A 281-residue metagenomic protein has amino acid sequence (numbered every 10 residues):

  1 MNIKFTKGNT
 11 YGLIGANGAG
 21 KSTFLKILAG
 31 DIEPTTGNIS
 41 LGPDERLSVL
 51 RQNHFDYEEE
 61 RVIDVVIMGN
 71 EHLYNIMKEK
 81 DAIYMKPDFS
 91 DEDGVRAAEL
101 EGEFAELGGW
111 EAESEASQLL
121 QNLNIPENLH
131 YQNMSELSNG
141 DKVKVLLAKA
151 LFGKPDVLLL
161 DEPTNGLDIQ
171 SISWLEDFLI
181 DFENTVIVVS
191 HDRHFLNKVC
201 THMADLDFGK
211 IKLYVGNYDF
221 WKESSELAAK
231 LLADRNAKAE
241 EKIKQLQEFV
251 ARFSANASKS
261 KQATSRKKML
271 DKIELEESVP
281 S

Functional and structural regions predicted by a protein language model:
M1-A237: ABC ATP-binding cassette signature C-motif
G94-A112, P126, L227-S281: Flexible nucleotide-interacting loop at or near the entrance of a catalytic core
